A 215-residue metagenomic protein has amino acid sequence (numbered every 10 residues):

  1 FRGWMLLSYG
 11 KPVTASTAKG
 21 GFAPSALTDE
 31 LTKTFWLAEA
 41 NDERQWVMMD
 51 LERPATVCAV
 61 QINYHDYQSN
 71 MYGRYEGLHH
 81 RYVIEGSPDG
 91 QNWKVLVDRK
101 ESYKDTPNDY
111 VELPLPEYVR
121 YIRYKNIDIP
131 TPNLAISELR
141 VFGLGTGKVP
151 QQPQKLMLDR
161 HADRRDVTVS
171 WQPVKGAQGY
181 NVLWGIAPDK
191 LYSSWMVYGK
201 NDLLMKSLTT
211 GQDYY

Functional and structural regions predicted by a protein language model:
F1-G3, L7, T17, F22 (+4 more regions): Aromatic, loop-rich ligand-recognition surfaces of beta-strand-rich domains
M48, Y110, K200-K206: Short, surface-exposed beta-strand/beta-hairpin micro-motifs centered on an aromatic residue
V57, Y180, Y214-Y215: Short beta-strand segments enriched for Tyr within beta-sheet-rich domains, predominantly fibronectin type III
E101-K104, S194-G199: Short beta-strand segments within Ig-like beta-sandwich modules, predominantly Fibronectin type-III
V119, A177, G211-D213: Extracellular Ig-like/FN3 beta-sandwich strand-entry sites
G176-W195: Extracellular low-complexity, O-glycosylation-prone stalks/linkers
M205-Y215: Beta-strand-rich modules
